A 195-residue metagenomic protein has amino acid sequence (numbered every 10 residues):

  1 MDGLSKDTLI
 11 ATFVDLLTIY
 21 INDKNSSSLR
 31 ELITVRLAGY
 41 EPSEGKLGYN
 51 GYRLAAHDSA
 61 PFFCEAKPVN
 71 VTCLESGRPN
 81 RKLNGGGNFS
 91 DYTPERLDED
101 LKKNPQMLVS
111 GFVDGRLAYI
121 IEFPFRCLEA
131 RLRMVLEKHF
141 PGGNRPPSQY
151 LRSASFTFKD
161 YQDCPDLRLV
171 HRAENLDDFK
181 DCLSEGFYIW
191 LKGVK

Functional and structural regions predicted by a protein language model:
M1-K195: Nucleic-acid endonuclease domains
